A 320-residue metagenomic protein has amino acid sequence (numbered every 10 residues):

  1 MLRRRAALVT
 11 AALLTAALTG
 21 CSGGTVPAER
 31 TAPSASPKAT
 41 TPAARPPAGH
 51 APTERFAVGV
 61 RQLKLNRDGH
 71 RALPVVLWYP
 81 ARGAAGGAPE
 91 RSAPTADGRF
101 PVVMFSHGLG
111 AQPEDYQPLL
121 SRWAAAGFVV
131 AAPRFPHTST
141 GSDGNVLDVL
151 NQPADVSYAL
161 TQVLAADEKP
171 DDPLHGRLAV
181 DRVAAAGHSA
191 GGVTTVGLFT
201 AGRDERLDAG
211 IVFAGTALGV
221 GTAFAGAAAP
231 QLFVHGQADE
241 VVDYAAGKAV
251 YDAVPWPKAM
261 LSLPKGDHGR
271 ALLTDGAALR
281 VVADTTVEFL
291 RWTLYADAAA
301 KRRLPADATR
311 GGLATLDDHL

Functional and structural regions predicted by a protein language model:
A17-G20: C-terminal motif of bacterial Sec signal peptides marking the signal peptidase cleavage site
S22-T25: Bacterial signal peptide processing site
P27-R30, D275-L320: Alpha/beta-hydrolase-fold serine-hydrolase catalytic core, especially in secreted/extracellular enzymes
E29-T31, A35-M104, D115, R122-A126 (+2 more regions): Domain-level recognition of soluble alpha/beta enzyme cores, biased toward histidine phosphatases/phosphomutases
D115, V146-V180, G197: Alpha/beta-hydrolase active-site loop
A227, F233-H235, D239: Short beta-strand/loop motif that positions the catalytic acidic residue of the alpha/beta-hydrolase fold
A238-V242, H268-G269: Acidic catalytic loop of the alpha/beta-hydrolase fold
D243-D252, D275: Short alpha-helix in the alpha/beta-hydrolase fold that links the catalytic acid
